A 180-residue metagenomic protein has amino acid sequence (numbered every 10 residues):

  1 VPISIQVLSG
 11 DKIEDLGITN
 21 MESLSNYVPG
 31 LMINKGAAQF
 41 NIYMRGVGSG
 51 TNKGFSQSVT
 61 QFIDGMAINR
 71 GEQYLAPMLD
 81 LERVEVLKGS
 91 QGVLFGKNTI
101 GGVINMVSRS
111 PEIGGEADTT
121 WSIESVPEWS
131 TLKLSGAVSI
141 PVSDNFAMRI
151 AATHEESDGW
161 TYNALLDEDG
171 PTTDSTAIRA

Functional and structural regions predicted by a protein language model:
V1-K12, L16, F40-Y43, V59 (+1 more regions): N-terminal periplasmic "start-of-domain" segments of outer-membrane beta-barrel proteins
I5, I13, L24-S25, V84-G89 (+2 more regions): Non-catalytic regulatory/gating segments with a bias toward low-complexity or hydrophobic composition
G10, G30, G89, R109 (+1 more regions): Short, conserved catalytic or interaction motifs in soluble domains
E14-D15, M32-I33, S49-N52, I68-R70 (+2 more regions): Short beta-strands and strand-coil junctions in structured, solvent-facing domains, enriched
D15, E22-S25, L75, L94 (+1 more regions): A general structural signal for stabilizing positions within well-ordered secondary structure
E22-M66: Extracytoplasmic beta-strand/coil segments of soluble accessory domains associated with Gram-negative outer-membrane
Q57-S58, R70, L79-E82, V93-N163 (+1 more regions): Outer-membrane beta-barrel translocator/receptor signature
D64-S90: Short acidic/polar hinge/loop motifs at secondary-structure boundaries that mediate gating or recognition
